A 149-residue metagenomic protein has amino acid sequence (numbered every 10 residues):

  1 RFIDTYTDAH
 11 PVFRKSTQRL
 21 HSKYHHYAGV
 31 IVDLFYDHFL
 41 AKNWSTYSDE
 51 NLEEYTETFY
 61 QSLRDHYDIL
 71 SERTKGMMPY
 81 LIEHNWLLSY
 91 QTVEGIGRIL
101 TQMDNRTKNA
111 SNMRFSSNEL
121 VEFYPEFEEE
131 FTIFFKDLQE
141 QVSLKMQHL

Functional and structural regions predicted by a protein language model:
R1-L149: N-terminal leader/auxiliary helical segments
